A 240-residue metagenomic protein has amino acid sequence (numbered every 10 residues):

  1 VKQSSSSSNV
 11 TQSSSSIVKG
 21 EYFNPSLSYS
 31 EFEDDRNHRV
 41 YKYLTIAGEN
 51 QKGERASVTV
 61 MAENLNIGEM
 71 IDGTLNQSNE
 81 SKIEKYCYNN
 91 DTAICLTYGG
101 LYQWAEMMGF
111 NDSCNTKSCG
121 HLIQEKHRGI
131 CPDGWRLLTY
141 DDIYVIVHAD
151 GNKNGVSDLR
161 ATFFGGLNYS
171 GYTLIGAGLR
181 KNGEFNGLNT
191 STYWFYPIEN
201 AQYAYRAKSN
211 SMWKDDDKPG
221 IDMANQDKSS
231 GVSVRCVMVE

Functional and structural regions predicted by a protein language model:
Q3-E240: Conserved positions within compact, well-structured domain cores
